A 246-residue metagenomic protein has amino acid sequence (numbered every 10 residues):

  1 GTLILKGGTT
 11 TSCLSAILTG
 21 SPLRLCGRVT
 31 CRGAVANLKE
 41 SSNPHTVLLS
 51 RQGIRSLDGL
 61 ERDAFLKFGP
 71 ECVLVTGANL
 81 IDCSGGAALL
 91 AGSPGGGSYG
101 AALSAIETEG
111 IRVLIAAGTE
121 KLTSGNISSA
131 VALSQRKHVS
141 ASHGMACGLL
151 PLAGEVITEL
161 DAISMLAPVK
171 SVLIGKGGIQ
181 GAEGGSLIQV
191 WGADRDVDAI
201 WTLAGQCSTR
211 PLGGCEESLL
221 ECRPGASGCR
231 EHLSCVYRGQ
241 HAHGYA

Functional and structural regions predicted by a protein language model:
G1-Q52: N-terminal active-site beta-alpha-beta segment that forms phosphate/nucleotide-binding and substrate-recognition loops
K39-Y237: Conserved phosphate- and dinucleotide-binding cores of soluble alpha/beta proteins, encompassing both enzyme active
H241-A246: N-terminal amphipathic/basic leader segments beginning at the initiator methionine
